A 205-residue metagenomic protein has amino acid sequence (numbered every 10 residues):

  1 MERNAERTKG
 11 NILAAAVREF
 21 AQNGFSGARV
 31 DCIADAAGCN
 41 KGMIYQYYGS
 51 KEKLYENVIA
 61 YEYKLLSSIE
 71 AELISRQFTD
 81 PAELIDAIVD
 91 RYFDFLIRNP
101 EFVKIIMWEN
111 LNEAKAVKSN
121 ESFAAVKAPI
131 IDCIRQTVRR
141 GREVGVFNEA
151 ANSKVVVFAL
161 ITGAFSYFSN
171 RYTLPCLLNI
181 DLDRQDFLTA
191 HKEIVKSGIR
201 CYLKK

Functional and structural regions predicted by a protein language model:
M1-R7: N-terminal intrinsically disordered/low-complexity leader segments
N11, A15, E19-K53, N57-V58: Helix-turn-helix
A60-L65: Short, basic, alpha-helical segments at the C-terminal edge of helix-turn-helix-like DNA-binding modules
E72-F102, S153-L160, K205: Hydrophobic alpha-helical connector segments
R91-D94, R98, A128-V144, A159-K205: C-terminal peripheral helix-coil segments that are non-catalytic and often amphipathic
I97-K118, N170-L178: Amphipathic alpha-helical segments used for helix-helix packing
S122-V126, E143-A159: All-alpha amphipathic helical-bundle segments outside canonical DNA-binding/catalytic cores that form hydrophobic
